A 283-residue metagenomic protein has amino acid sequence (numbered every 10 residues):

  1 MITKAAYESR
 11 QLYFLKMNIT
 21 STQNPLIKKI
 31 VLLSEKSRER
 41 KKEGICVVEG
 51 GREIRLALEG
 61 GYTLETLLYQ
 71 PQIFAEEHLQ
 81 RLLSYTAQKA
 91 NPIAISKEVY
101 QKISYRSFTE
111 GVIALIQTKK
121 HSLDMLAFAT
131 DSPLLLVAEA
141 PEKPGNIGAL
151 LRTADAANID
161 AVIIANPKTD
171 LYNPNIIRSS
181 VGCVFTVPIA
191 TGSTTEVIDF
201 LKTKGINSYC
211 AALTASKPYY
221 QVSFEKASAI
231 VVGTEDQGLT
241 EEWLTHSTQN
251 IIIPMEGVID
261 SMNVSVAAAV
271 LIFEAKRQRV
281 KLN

Functional and structural regions predicted by a protein language model:
I2-Q11: Positively charged N-terminal leader segments that act as targeting/secretion signals
F14-H78, K168-T169: Boundary-proximal intrinsically disordered activation/regulatory segments immediately upstream of a helical core
N18-S21, I93-S96, V187-T195: Short acidic-hydrophobic, aromatic-tinged amphipathic segments that line or gate anion-handling sites
G50, E142-L150, N263-A267: Amphipathic alpha-helical repeat scaffolds
E59, M125-A215: RNA substrate-binding interface of SAM-dependent RNA methyltransferases
I95-S96, E139-A140, A165-N166, P188 (+1 more regions): Short beta->alpha connector loops at strand-helix junctions that form conserved, small/polar/Pro-enriched
A114, T153-A157, L171, N175-C183 (+1 more regions): Structured adenosyl-cofactor binding patch, chiefly the S-adenosyl-L-methionine
C210-I259, N263: Active-site/ligand-binding-proximal alpha/beta "capping" segment
